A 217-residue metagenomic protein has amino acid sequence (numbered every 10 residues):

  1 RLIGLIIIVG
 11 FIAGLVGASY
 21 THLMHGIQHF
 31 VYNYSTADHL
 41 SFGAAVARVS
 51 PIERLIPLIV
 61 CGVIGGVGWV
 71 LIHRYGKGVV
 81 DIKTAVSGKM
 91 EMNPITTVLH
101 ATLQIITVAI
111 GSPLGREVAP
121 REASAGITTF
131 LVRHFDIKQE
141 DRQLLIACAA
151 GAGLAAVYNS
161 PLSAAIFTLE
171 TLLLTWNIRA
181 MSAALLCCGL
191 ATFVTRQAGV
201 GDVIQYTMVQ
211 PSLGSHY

Functional and structural regions predicted by a protein language model:
R1-Y217: Alpha-helical transmembrane segments and immediately membrane-proximal extracytoplasmic
